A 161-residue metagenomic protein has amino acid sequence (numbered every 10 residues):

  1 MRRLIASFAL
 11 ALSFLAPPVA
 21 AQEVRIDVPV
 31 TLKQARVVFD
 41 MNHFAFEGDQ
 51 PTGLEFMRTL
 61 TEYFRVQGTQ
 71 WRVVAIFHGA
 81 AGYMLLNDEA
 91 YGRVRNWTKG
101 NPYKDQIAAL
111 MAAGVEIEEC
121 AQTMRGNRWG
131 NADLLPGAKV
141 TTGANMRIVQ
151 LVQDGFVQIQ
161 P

Functional and structural regions predicted by a protein language model:
M1-L4: Positively charged n-region of N-terminal signal peptides that target proteins for export
S7-A16: Bacterial N-terminal signal peptides
P17-A21: Sec/Tat signal peptide C-region and signal peptidase I cleavage site
V30-A45, L86-G92: Acidic/histidine-rich, surface-exposed loop or edge segments in extracytoplasmic proteins
Q50-V66: Histidine-anchored nucleotide/phosphate-binding helix
F64-A75, E119-Q122: Surface-exposed patches in mature extracellular/periplasmic domains of secreted proteins
Q70-L86: Acidic helix-start/capping segments at beta-turn-to-alpha-helix junctions
L86-E89, R93-P161: A cross-taxonomic marker for long C-terminal extensions/tails that follow the last structured domain
